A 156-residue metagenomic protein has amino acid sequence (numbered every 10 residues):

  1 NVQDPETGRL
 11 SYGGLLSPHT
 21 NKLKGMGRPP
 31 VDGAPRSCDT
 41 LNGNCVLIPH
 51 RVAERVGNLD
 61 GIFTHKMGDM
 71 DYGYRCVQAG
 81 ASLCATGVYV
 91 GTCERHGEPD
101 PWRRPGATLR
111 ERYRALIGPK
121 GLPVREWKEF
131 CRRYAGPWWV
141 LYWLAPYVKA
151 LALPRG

Functional and structural regions predicted by a protein language model:
N1-L16: Short beta-strand-to-loop element that shapes/binds the nucleotide-sugar donor at the catalytic cleft/hinge
S11, G33-R36, E54, N58: Residue-level signal for pocket-adjacent positions within structured domains
G13-H19, P101-R104: Short, hinge-like loop/turn segments at secondary-structure boundaries
L15-K24, D39: NAD(P)-dependent short-chain dehydrogenase/reductase
M26-I48, R112-L116: A recurrent flexible, glycine/aromatic-enriched loop bordering the glycosyltransferase active site that acts as
T40-L41, V46-G57, I62-Y89: A short, conserved alpha-helix in the catalytic core of glycosyltransferases
Y74-R155: Active-site-adjacent helix/loop segment of glycosyltransferases that harbors family-specific signature motifs
